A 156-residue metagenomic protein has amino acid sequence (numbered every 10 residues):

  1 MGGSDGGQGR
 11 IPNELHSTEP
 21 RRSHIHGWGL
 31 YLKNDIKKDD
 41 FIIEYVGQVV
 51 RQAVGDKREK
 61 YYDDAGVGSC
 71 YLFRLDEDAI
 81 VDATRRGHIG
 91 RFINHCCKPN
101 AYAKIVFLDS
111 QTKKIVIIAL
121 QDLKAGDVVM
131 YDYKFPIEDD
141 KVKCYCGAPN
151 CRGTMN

Functional and structural regions predicted by a protein language model:
M1-S4: Extended, domain-scale alpha-helical bundle/helix-rich regions
G7-F107: Catalytic cores of histone-lysine modification enzymes
G55, V67, C96-N156: C-terminal SET catalytic tail plus cysteine-rich post-SET Zn-binding segment of SAM-dependent SET-domain
